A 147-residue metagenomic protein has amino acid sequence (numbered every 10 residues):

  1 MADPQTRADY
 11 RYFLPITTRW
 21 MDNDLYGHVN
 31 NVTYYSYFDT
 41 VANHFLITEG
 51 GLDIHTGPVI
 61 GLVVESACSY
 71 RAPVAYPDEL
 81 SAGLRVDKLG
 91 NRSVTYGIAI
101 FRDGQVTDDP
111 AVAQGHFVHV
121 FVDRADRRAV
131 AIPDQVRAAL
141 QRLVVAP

Functional and structural regions predicted by a protein language model:
M1-Y12, P73-Y76, D87-P147: HotDog/MaoC-like acyl-thioester-processing domains
A2-V64, D123-P147: Hot-dog-fold acyl-thioester-processing enzymes
I16-T18, C68, L84, I98 (+1 more regions): Preference for bulky hydrophobic residues occupying beta-strand positions in well-ordered beta-sheet regions
F45-V94, V112-Q114: Hydrophobic beta-strand-centered segment that forms part of the acyl-chain substrate-binding groove
